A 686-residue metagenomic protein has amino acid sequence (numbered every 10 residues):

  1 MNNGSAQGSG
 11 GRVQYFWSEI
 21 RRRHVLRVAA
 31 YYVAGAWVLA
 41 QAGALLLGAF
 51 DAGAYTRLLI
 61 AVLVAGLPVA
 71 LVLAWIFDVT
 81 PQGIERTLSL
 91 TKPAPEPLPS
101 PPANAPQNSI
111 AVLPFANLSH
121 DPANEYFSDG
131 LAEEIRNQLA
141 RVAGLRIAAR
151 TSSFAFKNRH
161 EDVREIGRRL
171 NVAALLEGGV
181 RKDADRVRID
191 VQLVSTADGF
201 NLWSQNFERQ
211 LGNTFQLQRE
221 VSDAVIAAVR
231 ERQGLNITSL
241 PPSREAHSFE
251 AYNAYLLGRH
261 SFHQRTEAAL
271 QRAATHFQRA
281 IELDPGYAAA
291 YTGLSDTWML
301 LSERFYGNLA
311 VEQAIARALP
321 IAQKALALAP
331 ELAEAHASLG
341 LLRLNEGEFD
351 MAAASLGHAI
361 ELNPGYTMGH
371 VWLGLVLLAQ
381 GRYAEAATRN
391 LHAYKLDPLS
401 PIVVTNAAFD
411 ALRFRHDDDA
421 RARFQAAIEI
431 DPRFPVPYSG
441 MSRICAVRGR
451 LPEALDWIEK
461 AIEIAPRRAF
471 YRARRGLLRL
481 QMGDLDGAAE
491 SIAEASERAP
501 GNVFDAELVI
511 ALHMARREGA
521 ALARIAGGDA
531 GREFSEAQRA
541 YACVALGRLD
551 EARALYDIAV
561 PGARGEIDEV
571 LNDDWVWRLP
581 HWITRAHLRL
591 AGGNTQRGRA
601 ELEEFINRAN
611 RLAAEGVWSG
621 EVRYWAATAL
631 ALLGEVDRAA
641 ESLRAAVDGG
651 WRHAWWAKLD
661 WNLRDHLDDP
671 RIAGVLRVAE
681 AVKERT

Functional and structural regions predicted by a protein language model:
M1-S18: Short, Lys/Arg-rich, polar N-terminal cytosolic tail immediately upstream of the first transmembrane signal-anchor
S18, L46-A49, A54-T56, L71 (+9 more regions): Acidic, proline/glycine-rich low-complexity intrinsically disordered segments
V25-P81: Membrane-embedded alpha-helical segments of integral membrane proteins
P241-R244, Y306-N308, G565-V576, R611-G620 (+1 more regions): Acidic, Ser/Thr-rich low-complexity linear motifs
S295-T297, L508-R516, N572-T584, G620-V622 (+1 more regions): TPR/TPR-like alpha-solenoid helical repeat scaffolds
L341-L344, L375, F409, W582-T628: Alpha-helical adaptor scaffolds
E497-P500, G531, V560-P561, L643-W651 (+1 more regions): TPR/TPR-like (Sel1-like) alpha-helical repeat modules
L632, E641-T686: C-terminal non-catalytic interaction modules
